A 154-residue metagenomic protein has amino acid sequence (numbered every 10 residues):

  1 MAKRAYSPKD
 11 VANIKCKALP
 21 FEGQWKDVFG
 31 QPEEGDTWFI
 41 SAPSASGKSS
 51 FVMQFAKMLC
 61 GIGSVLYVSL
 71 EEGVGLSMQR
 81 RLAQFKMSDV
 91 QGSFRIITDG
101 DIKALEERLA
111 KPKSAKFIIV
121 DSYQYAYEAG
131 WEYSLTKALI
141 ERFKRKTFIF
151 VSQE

Functional and structural regions predicted by a protein language model:
M1-K15: Charged, amphipathic alpha-helical linker segments immediately N-terminal to NTP-binding catalytic cores
A2, P20-E22, L76-R80: Short amphipathic alpha-helical surface micro-motifs
C16-L19, A45-S46, V74-G75, E128-A129: A short linear-motif detector with a strong N-terminal bias
C16-P32: Pre-Walker A adenine-sensing motif
E33-A42, S50-Q54, D99-E154: P-loop NTPase motor core
E34-A104: Conserved P-loop
